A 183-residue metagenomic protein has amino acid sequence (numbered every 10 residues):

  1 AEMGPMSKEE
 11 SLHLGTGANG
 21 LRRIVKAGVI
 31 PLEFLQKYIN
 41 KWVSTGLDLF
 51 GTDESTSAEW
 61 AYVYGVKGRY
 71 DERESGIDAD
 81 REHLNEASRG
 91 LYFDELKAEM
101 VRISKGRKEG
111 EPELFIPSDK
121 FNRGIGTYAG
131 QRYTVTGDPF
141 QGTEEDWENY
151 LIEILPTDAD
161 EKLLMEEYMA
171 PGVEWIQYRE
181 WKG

Functional and structural regions predicted by a protein language model:
A1-T16: Internal, conserved structured core segments that host functional sites
P5-E9, R23, Y38: Short acidic/histidine-centered micro-motifs embedded in hydrophobic/aromatic stretches that mark compact functional
T16-G17, G51: Aromatic-enriched hydrophobic runs in primary sequence
N19-V29: C-terminal helix-coil-helix/basic helical segment that borders enzyme active sites and/or dimer interfaces and provides
L32-G183: Extended, helix-rich structural scaffolds rather than catalytic motifs
